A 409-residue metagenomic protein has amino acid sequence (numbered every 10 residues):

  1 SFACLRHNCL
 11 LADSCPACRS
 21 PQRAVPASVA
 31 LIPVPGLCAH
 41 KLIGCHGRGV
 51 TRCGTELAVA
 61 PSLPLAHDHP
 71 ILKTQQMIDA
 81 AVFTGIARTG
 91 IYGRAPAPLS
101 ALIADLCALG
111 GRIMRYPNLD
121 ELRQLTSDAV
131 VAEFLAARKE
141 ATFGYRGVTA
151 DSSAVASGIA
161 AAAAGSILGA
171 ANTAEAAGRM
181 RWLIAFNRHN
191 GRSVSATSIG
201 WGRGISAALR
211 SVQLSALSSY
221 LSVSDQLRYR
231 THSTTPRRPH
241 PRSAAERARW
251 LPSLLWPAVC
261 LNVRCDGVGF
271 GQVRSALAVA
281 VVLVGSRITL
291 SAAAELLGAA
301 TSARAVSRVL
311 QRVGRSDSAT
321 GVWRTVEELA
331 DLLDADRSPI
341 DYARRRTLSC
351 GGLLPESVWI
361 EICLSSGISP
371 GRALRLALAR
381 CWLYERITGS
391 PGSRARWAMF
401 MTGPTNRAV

Functional and structural regions predicted by a protein language model:
S1-V409: Basic, alpha-helical nucleic-acid-binding regions used in initiation and control of genome expression
